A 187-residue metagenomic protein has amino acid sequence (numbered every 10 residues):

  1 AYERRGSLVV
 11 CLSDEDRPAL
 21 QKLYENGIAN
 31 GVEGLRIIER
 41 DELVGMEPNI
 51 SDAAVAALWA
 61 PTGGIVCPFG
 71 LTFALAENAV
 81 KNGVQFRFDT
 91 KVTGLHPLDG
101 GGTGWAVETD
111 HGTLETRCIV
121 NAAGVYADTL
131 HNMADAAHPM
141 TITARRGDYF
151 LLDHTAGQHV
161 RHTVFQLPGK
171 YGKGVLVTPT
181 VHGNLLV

Functional and structural regions predicted by a protein language model:
A1-G6, G94-H96, G104, T113-L114 (+1 more regions): Active-site substrate-recognition segment that forms the wall of the catalytic cavity or substrate channel
A1-M46, G174-L176: Dinucleotide-binding Rossmann-like beta1-alpha1 core, especially the glycine-rich loop that anchors the ADP
S7-C11, A57-W59, Y149: Short aromatic/hydrophobic contact patches that present stacked aromatics for nucleic-acid/ligand binding
E15-P18, M46-V55, H96-A106: A short, glycine/Asx- and small/polar-enriched loop/turn that sits immediately N-terminal to a beta-strand
K22, A74, N78-K81, A122 (+2 more regions): Alpha-helical scaffold segments in soluble metabolic enzymes
R36-E39, F86-F88, N121, V187: General beta-strand structural signal in soluble alpha/beta enzymes
L58-C118: Helical element adjacent to the flavin cofactor pocket in flavoenzyme catalytic cores
